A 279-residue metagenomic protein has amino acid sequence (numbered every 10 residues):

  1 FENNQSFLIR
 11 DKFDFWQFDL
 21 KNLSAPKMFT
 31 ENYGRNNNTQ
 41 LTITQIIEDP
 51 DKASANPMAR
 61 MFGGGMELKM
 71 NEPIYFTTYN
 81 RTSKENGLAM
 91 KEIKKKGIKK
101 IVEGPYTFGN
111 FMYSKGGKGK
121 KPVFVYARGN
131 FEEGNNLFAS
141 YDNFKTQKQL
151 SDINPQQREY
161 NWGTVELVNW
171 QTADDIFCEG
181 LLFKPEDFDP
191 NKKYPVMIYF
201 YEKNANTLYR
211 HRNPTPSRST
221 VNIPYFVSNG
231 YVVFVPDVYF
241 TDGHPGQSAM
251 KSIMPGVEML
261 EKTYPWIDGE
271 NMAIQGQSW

Functional and structural regions predicted by a protein language model:
F1-L8, G34-T77, E103-A127, Q156-N169 (+2 more regions): Conserved beta-propeller blade repeats
F1-M28, A273: Repeat-solenoid scaffold signature
F13-D19, T82-M90, E132-A139: Structural motif
F18-D19, A25-E31, Q147, N191 (+1 more regions): Acidic/polar loop patches that form or flank catalytic/metal-binding clefts of enzymes that bind anionic ligands
L20-L23, E92-K96, Y141-N143: Short loop/turn segments that connect beta-strands within beta-propeller blades
A25-R35, K99-E103, Q147-N154, N161: Beta-propeller fold detector
D51-K96, G230-V235, W279: C-terminal extensions
T107-W279: Serine-hydrolase catalytic core recognition
